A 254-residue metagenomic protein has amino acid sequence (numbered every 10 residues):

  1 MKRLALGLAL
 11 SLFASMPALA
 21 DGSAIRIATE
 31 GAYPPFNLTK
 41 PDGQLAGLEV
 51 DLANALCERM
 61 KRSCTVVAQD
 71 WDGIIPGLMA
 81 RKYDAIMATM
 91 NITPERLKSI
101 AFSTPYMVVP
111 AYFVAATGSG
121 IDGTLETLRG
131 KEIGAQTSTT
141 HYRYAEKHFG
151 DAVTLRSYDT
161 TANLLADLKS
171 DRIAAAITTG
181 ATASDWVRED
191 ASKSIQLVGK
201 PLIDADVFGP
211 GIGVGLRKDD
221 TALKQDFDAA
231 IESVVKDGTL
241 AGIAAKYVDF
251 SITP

Functional and structural regions predicted by a protein language model:
D21-T89, K98, D237, F250: Extracytoplasmic small-molecule ligand-binding "clamshell" domains of the periplasmic binding protein/Venus flytrap
G31, V108-A115, A191-D228, V248-P254: Periplasmic-binding protein-like
T39, A53-K61, H141-D159, V187-S192 (+1 more regions): Ligand-binding cleft/hinge of the Venus flytrap
V50-R59, S119, E126-T127, K131-E132 (+2 more regions): Extended ligand-binding regions for polar small-molecule ligands
A55-R59, V67-A68, D72-D84, S99-A101 (+3 more regions): Short helices/loops that flank or line small-molecule/ion binding pockets
R62-T65, M90-P94, F102-G150: A conserved helix-loop-strand patch within extracytoplasmic ligand-binding domains of the periplasmic binding
S63-D70, A135, V153-T160: Short beta-strand-to-loop elements that line the ligand-binding cleft of bilobed periplasmic-binding protein-like
G73-P76, A88-K98, Y144-K147, A174-F208: A ligand-binding cleft/hinge motif common to bilobed small-molecule-binding domains
